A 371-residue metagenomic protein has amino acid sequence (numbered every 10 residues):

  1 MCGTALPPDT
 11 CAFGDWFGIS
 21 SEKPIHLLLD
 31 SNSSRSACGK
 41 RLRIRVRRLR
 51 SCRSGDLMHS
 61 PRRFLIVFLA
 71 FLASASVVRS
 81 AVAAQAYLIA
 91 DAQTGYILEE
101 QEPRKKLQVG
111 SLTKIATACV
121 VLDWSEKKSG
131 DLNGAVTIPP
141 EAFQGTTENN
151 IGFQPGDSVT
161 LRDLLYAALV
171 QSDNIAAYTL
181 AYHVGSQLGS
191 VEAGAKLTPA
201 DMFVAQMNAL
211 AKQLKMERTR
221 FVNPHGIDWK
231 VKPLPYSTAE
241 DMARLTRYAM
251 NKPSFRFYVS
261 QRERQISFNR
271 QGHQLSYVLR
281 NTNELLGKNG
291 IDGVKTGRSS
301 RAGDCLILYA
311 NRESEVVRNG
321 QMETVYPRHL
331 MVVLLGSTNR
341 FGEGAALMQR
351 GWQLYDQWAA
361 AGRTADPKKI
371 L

Functional and structural regions predicted by a protein language model:
V46-R50, D56-I66: Bacterial N-terminal signal peptides that target proteins for export
I66-S76: Bacterial N-terminal signal peptides
S80-L107, V120-S125: Short pre-catalytic segments that frame enzyme active sites
A81-A86, A90-A92, L161, Y182-L371: Penicillin-recognizing serine hydrolase domain
G95, Q108-V136, M242: Active-site SXXK
K127-Q154, S260-R270: Short, glycine/proline-biased beta-turn/loop segments that scaffold the active-site neighborhood
